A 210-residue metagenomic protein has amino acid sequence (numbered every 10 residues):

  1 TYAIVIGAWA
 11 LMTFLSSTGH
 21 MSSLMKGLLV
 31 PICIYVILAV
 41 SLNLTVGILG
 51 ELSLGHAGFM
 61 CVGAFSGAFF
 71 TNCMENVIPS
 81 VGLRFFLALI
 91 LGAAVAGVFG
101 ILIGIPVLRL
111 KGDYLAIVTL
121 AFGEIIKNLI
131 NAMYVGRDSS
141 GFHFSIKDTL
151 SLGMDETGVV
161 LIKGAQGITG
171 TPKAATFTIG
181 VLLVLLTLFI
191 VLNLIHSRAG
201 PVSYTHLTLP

Functional and structural regions predicted by a protein language model:
T1-L207: Transmembrane alpha-helices and adjacent helix-loop boundaries
